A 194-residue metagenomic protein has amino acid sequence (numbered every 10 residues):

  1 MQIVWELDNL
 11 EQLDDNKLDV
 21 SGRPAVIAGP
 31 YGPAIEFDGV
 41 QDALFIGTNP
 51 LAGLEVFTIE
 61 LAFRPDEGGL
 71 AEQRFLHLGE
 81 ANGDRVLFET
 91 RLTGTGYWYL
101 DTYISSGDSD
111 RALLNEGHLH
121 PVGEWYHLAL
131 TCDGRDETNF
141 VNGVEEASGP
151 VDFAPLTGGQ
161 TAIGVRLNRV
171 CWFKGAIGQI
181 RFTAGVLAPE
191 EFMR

Functional and structural regions predicted by a protein language model:
M1-I3, T138, A176-R194: Extended recognition patches within non-cytosolic domains
M1-Q41, N49, A147, E190-R194: Extracytoplasmic low-complexity segments
I3-L7, G39, F57-L70, L76 (+3 more regions): Short hydrophobic/aromatic patches on beta-strands that form ligand-binding or substrate-lining surfaces
E36-I59, G79-E80, L87-F88, A112-L119 (+1 more regions): Short surface loop/edge beta-strand patches of beta-sandwich-type extracellular domains that form ligand-contact sites
Q73-T102: Glycan-recognition/cleft segments
D101-H127: Short, aromatic/His-centered strand-loop micro-motif at the edge of beta-sheets
E124-T138: Localized edge beta-strand/strand-to-loop motifs within extracellular or lumenal beta-rich domains
G149-A176: Flexible glycan-contacting loops in extracellular carbohydrate-active proteins
